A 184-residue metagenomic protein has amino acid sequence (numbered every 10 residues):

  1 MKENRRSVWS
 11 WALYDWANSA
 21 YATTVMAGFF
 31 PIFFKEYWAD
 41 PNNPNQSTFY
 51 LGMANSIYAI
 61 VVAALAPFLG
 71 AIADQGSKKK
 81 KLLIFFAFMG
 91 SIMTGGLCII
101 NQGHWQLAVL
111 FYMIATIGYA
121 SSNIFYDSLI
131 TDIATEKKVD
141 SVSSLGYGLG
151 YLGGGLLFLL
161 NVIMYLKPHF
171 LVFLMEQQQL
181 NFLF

Functional and structural regions predicted by a protein language model:
K2-A59, W105-V109: Helix-loop boundary and gating motifs at the non-cytosolic
V25, T48-A71, I92-M93, G155-F158: Central cavity-lining transmembrane alpha-helices of secondary-active solute carriers, predominantly the Major
A27-W38, G154-Q178: Transmembrane alpha-helix termini and helix-breaking/packing motifs in multi-pass membrane transporters
N45-F49, E136-Y147, L180: Loop-to-transmembrane helix entry/capping segments in MFS-fold secondary transporters and related SLC/MFSD carriers
A63, L83-W105: C-terminal ends and interior cores of transmembrane alpha-helices in multi-pass membrane transporters/permeases
L69-D74, M164: Hydrophobic alpha-helical transmembrane and interfacial-helix anchor sites in secondary transporters
T116, D140-Y165: Glycine-rich segments within core transmembrane alpha-helices of 12-TM secondary carriers
Y119-K138: Intracellular juxtamembrane helix-capping segments at the cytosolic ends of symmetry-related transmembrane helices
